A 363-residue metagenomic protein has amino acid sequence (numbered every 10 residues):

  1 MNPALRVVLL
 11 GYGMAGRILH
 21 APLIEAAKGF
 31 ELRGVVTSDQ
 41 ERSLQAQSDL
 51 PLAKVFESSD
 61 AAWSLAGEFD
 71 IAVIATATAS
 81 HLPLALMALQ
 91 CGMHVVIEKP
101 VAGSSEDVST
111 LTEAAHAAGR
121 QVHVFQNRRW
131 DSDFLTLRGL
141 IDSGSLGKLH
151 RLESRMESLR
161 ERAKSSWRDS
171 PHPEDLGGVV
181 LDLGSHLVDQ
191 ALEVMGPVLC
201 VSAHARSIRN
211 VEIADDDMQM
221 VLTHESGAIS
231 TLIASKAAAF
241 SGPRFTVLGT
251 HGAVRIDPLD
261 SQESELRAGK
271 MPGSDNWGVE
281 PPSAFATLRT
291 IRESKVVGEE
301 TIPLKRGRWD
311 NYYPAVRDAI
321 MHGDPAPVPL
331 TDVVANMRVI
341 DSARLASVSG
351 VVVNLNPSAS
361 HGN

Functional and structural regions predicted by a protein language model:
M1-A4, A61, I71-V73, T301 (+2 more regions): C-terminal helix-rich "cap/oligomerization" subdomain common to oxidoreductases
M1-L50: N-terminal Rossmann-like dinucleotide-binding module
G16, I74, I97, G103 (+3 more regions): Hydrophobic residues in well-ordered beta-strands that form the structural core
K54-A114: Beta-loop-alpha module in the N-terminal Rossmann-like domain of NAD(P)-dependent dehydrogenases, especially those
T110-R128, G147-L152: Rossmann-fold dehydrogenase core element
R128-V211, G350: Predominantly a Rossmann-like dinucleotide-binding segment in NAD(P)-dependent oxidoreductases
S185, I233-S241: Glycine-rich phosphate/pyrophosphate-binding beta-alpha loops
H251-P327, T331, N363: C-terminal glycine/acidic-rich active-site capping loop/insertion
